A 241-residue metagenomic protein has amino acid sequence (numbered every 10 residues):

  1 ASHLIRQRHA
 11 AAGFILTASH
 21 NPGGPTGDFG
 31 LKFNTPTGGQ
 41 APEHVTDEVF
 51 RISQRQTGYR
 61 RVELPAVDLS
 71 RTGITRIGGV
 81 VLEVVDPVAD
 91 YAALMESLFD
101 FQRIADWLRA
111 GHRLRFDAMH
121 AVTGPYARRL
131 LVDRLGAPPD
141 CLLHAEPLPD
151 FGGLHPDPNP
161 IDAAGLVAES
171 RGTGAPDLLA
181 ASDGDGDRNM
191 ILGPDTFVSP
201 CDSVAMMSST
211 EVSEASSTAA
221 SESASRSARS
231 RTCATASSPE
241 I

Functional and structural regions predicted by a protein language model:
A1, F14, H20, V49 (+7 more regions): Buried hydrophobic positions in well-ordered alpha/beta secondary-structure cores of metabolic enzymes
A1-Q40: Ferredoxin-reductase
G13-T17, N34, D117-M119, L143 (+3 more regions): Generic beta-strand/beta-sheet core signal
G23-G24, L31-G39, R51, E169-E211: Replace "Mg2+/Mn2+-dependent" with "divalent metal-dependent
P25-G174: Gly/Ser/Thr-enriched, mixed-charge loops and adjacent short helices that form phosphate/oxyanion-binding elements
R113, L179, S237: Hydrophobic "anchor" residues on beta-strands that sit immediately upstream of conserved functional sites
P139-D140, A180, T235: Generic structural signal for residues in well-ordered beta-strands
S209-P239: Low-acidity, Ser/Thr- and Arg-rich intrinsically disordered low-complexity segments
